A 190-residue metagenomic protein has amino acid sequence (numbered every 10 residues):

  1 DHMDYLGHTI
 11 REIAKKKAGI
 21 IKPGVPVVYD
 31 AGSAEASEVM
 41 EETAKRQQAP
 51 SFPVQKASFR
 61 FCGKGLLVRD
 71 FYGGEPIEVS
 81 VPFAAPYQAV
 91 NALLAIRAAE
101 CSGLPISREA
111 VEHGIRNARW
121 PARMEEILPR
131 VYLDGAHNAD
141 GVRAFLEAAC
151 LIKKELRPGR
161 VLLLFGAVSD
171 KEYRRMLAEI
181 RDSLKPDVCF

Functional and structural regions predicted by a protein language model:
D1-E78, A92-E109: Acidic, Mg2+-coordinating active-site environments of NTP-dependent enzymes
D1-H2, E12, E75-P186: Nucleotide phosphate-binding/pyrophosphate-handling subdomain across enzymes that bind or process nucleotide phosphates
A18-K22, S51-V54, C150, L156-G159 (+1 more regions): Glycine-rich loops and low-complexity Gly/Arg-rich segments that provide flexible linkers or classic glycine-based
P26-A31, L164, D187-F190: Short internal beta-strands
S33-F52, K64-G65, R130-Y132, A139 (+1 more regions): C-terminal helical cap/extension that packs against the catalytic core of soluble nucleotide-cofactor enzymes
